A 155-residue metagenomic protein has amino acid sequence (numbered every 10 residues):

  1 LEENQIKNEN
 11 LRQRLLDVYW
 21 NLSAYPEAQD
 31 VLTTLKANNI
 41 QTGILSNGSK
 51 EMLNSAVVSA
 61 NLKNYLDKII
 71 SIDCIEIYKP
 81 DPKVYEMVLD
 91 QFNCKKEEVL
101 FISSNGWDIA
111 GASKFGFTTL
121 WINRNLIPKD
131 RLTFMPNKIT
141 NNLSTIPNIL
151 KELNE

Functional and structural regions predicted by a protein language model:
E2: Extended, charge-rich helix/loop segments that form flexible, surface "patches" used to engage negatively charged
I6-I44, N54, P82: Short, acidic loop-to-helix structural element flanking the phosphoryl-transfer center in phosphate-processing enzymes
T33, L45, S49-K50, N54-E155: Asp-based, Mg2+/Mn2+-dependent phosphohydrolase catalytic module
